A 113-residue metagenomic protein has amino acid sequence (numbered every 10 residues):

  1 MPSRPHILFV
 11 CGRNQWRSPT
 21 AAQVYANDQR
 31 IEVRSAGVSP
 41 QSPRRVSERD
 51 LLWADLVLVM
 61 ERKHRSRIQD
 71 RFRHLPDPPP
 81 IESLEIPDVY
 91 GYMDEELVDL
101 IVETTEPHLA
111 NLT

Functional and structural regions predicted by a protein language model:
M1-T113: Short polar/charged helix/loop
